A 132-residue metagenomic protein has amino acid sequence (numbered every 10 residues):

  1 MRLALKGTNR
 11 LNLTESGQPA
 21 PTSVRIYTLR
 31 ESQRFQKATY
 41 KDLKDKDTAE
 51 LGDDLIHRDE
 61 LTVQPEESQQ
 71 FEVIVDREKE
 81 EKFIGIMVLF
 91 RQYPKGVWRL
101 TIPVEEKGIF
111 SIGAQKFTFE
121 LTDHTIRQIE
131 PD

Functional and structural regions predicted by a protein language model:
L3-E15: Short amphipathic, basic-aromatic surface patches that mediate peripheral association with negatively charged
S16-R25: Short coil-to-beta strand junction motifs in C2/discoidin
R30, Q64-P65, R77-E80: A short, structured loop/turn motif at beta-sheet edges
K44-H57: Short beta-strand and strand-turn-strand segments in soluble, beta-rich domains
H57-T62, V73-I74: Beta-strand-rich interaction surfaces with strong enrichment in secreted/lumenal proteins
S68-D76: Exposed aromatic-hydrophobic patches
E80-R99: Short, surface-exposed ligand- or partner-binding patches at beta-edge/loop junctions that are enriched in aromatics
R99-D132: Glycine-rich, aromatic-bearing surface loops/beta-hairpins
